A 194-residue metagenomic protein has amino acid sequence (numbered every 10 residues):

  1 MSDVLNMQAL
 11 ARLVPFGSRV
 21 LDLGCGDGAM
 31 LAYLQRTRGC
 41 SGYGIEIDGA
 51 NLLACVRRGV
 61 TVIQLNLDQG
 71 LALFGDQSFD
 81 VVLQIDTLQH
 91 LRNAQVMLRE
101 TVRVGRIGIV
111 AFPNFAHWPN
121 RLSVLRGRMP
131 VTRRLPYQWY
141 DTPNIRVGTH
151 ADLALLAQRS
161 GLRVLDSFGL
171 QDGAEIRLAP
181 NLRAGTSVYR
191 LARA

Functional and structural regions predicted by a protein language model:
S2-G17: Conserved alpha-helix/loop element of class I SAM-dependent methyltransferases that forms part of the SAM/SAH-binding
G24-G26: Class I SAM-dependent methyltransferase "Motif I" SAM/SAH-binding loop
G28, A32: Glycine-rich SAM-binding Motif I of class I
Y33-G70: Class I SAM-dependent methyltransferase SAM/SAH-binding core
G70-D76: Short conserved loop adjoining the S-adenosyl-L-methionine
V81-R92: A short SAM/SAH-binding and catalytic strip from SAM-dependent methyltransferases
Q95-R103, I107-A194: S-adenosyl-L-methionine-dependent methyltransferase catalytic module, highlighting the catalytic core
